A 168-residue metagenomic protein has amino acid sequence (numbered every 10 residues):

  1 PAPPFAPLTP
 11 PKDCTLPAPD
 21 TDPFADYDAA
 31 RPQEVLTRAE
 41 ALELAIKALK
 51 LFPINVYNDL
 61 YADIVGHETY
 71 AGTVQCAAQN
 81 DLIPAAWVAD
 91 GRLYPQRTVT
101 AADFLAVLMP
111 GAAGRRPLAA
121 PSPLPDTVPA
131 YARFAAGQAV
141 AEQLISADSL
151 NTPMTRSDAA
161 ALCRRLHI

Functional and structural regions predicted by a protein language model:
P1-L42, I46-Q75, Q79-A102, M109-A135 (+2 more regions): Feature responds to low-complexity, polar/acidic, surface-exposed segments characteristic of secreted/exported proteins
